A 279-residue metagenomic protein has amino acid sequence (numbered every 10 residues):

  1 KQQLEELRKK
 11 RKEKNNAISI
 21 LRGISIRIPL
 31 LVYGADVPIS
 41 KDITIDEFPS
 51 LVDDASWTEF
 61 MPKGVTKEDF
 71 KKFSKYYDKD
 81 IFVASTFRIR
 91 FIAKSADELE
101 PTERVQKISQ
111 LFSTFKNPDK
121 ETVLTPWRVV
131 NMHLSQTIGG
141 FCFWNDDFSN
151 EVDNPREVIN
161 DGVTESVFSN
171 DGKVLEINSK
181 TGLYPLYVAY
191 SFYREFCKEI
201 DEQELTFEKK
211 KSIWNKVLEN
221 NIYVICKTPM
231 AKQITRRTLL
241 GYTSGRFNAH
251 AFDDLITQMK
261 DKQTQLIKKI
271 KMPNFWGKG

Functional and structural regions predicted by a protein language model:
K1-G279: SAM-dependent methyltransferase catalytic region
